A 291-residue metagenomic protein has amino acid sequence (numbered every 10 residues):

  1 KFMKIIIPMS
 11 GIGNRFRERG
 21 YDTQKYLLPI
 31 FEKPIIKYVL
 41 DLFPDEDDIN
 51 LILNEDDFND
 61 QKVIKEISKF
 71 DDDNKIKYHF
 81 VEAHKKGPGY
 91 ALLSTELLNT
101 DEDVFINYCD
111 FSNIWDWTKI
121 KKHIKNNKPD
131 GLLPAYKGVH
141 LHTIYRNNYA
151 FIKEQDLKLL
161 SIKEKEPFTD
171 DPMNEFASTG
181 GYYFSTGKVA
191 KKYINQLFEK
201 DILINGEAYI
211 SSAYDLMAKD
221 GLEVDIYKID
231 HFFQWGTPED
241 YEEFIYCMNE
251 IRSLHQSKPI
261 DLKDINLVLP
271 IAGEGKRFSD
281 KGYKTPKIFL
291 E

Functional and structural regions predicted by a protein language model:
F2-I5, E175-L267: Conserved alpha/beta core of the MobA/IspD/sugar-nucleotide pyrophosphorylase nucleotidyltransferase superfamily
F2-I7, R15-R17, P29, K33-Y108 (+5 more regions): Conserved N-terminal catalytic core of the sugar/cofactor nucleotidyltransferase
S10, N54, C109, Y136-K137 (+1 more regions): Cofactor-binding loop segments of dinucleotide-utilizing enzymes, especially the Rossmann-like FAD- and NAD(P)+-binding
Y21-Y26, T285-I288: Short alpha-helical oligomerization interface
L27, F151-E154, I226, F289: A structural signal for short hydrophobic beta-strand segments in well-ordered beta-sheet cores
I52-N54, H79-E82, P134, K165 (+1 more regions): Conserved beta-strand termini and adjacent loop/short-helix elements that scaffold enzyme active sites in alpha/beta
A83-P88, V139-L141, T169, F232-W235: A short acidic, often aromatic-flanked loop/helix-cap motif at beta-alpha or helix-coil junctions that lines enzyme
N113-K200: Conserved core of the sugar-phosphate nucleotidyltransferase
